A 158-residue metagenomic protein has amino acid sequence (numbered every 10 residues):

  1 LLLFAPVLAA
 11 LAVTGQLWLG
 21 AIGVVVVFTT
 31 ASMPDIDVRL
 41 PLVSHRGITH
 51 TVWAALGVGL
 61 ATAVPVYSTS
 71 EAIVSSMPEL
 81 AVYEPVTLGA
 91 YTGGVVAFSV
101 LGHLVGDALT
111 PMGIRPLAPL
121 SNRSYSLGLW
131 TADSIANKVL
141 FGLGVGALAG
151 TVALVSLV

Functional and structural regions predicted by a protein language model:
L1-V158: N-terminal membrane-targeting hydrophobic helices
